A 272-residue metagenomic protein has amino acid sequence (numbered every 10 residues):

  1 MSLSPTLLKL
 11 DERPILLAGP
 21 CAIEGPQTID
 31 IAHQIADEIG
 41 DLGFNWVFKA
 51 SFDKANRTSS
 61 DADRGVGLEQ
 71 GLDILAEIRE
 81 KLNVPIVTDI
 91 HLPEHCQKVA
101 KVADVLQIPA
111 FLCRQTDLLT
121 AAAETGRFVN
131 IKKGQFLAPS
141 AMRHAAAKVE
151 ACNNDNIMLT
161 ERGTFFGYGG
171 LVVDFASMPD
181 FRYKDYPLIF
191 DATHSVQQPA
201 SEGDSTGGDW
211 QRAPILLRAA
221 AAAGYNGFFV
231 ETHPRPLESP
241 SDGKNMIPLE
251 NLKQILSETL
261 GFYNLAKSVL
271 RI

Functional and structural regions predicted by a protein language model:
M1-L17, D73, A266-I272: N-terminal amphipathic alpha-helix/helix-capping segment at the start of soluble metabolic enzymes
S4-L17, I39-S51, F228-E231: N-terminal glycine-rich anion-binding loops that anchor highly charged ligand groups
L16, P20-T28, W46-L68, T232-D242: Glycine-rich, proline-tolerant flexible connector loops at the mouths of alpha/beta enzymes
T28-A36, C96-Q97, K101-F111, T116-T125 (+1 more regions): A short alpha/beta connector and helix-capping loop motif
I35-L42, D63-V87, A122-F128, M178-L188 (+2 more regions): Alpha-helix-loop-beta-strand connector modules within alpha/beta enzyme cores
D61-E69, Q107-L112, Y168-V172, V196-A221 (+2 more regions): Active-site-adjacent loop and "lid" segments of alpha/beta metabolic enzymes
G65-G67, K81-H95, D104-D117, R127-P139 (+1 more regions): Catalytic beta/alpha-barrel core
T125-T232: Catalytic alpha/beta core domains of metabolic enzymes, predominantly
